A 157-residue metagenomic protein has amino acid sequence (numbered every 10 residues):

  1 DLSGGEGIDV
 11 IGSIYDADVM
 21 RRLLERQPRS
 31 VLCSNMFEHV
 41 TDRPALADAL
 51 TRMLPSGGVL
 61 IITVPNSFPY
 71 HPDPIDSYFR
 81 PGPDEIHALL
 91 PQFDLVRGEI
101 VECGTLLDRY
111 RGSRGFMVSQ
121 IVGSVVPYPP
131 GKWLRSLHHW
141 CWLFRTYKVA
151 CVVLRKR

Functional and structural regions predicted by a protein language model:
D1-P72, D84-H87, L154-R155: Conserved SAM-binding loop
G7-I11, D73-D76, D108-R114: Short aromatic-enriched loop/helix-cap "lid" or pocket-rim segments at secondary-structure transitions that line
Y15, E85, V96-E99, D108-R109 (+2 more regions): Preference for well-ordered, secondary-structure-rich cores of eukaryotic proteins
L24-E25, Y78, L143-T146: A generic structural micro-feature
E38, P74, Y78, W142: Conserved aromatic-histidine-acidic binding/catalytic patches
P65-Y70, R80, I100-T105: Short "lid" loop at the C-terminus of a central beta-strand within the Rossmann-like core of SAM-dependent
S77-G98: Short alpha-helix
C103-R157: A C-terminal cap/extension of S-adenosyl-L-methionine-dependent methyltransferases that defines the acceptor-substrate
